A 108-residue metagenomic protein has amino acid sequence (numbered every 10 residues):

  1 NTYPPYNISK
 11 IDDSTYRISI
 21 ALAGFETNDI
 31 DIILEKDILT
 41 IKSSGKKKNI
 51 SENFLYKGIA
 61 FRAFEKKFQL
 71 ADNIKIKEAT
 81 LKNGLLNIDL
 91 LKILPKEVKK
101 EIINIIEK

Functional and structural regions predicted by a protein language model:
N1-K108: Alpha-crystallin/small heat shock protein
